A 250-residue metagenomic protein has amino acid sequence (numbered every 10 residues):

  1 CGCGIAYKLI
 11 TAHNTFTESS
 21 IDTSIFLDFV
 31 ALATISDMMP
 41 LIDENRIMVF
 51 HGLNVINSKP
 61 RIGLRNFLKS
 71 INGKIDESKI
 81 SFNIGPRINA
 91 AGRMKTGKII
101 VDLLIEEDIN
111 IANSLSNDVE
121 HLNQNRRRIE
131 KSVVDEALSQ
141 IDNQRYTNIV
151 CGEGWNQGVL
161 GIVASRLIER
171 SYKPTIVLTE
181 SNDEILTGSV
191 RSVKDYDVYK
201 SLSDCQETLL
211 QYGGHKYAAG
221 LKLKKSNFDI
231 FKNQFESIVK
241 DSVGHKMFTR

Functional and structural regions predicted by a protein language model:
C1-F16, I42: Active-site cavity-forming subdomains of large catalytic enzyme subunits
N14-E236, G244-M247: Hydrophobic helix-and-loop "lid/oligomerization" segment in the mid-to-C-terminal part of catalytic domains
